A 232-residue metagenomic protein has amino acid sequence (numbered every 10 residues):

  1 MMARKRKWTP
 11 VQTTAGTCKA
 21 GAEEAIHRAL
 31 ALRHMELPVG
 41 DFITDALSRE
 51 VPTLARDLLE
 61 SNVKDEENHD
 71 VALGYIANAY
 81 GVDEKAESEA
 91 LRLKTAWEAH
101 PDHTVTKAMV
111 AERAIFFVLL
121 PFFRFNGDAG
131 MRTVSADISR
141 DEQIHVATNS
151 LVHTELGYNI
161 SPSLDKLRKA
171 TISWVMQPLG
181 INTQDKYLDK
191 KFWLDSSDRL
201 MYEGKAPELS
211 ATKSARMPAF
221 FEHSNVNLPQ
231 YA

Functional and structural regions predicted by a protein language model:
M1-A232: Non-heme di-metal
